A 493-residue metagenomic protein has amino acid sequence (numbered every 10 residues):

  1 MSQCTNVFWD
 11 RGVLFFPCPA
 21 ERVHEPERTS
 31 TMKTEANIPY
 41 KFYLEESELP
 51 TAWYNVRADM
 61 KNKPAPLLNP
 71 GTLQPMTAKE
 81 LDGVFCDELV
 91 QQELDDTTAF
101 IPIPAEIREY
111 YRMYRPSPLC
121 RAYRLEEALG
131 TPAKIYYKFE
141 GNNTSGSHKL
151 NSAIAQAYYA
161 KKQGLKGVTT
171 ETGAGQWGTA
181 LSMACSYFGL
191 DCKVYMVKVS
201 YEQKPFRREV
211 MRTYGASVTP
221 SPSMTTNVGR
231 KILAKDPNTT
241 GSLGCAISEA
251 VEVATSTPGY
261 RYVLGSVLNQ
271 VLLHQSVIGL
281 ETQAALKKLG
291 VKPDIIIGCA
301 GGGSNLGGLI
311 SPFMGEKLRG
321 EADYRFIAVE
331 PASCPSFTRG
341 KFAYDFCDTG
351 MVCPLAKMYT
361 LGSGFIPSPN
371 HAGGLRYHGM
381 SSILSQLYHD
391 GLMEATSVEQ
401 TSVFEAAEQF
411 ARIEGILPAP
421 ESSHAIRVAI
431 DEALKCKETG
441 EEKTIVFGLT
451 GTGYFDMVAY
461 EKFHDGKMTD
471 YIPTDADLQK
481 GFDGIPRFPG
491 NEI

Functional and structural regions predicted by a protein language model:
V13-T31: Short, Lys/Arg-enriched N-terminal segments with co-localized hydrophobic residues within the first ~10-30 amino acids
E35-L165: Positively charged, low-complexity intrinsically disordered leader regions
F100-P102, I232-Q270, I278, L289-G290 (+3 more regions): Active-site/ligand-binding loops adjacent to catalytic centers
F139-L150, V168-W177, L268-V271, I297-G302 (+4 more regions): Active-site nucleophile and cofactor-binding loops and adjacent substrate-binding regions of central metabolic enzymes
S152, A160-V199, K292-L306, F326 (+1 more regions): A short, small-residue-rich loop immediately preceding and capping a beta-strand
A155-L165, T179-D191, R212-T213, I310-G320 (+1 more regions): Alpha-helix C-terminal capping segments
T169, W177-T240, S336-D348, M457-D465: Active-site-proximal loop->helix
A300-G308, Q400-D465: Claisen-condensing/thiolase-fold acyl-transfer catalytic domains that form or cleave C-C bonds in fatty acid
